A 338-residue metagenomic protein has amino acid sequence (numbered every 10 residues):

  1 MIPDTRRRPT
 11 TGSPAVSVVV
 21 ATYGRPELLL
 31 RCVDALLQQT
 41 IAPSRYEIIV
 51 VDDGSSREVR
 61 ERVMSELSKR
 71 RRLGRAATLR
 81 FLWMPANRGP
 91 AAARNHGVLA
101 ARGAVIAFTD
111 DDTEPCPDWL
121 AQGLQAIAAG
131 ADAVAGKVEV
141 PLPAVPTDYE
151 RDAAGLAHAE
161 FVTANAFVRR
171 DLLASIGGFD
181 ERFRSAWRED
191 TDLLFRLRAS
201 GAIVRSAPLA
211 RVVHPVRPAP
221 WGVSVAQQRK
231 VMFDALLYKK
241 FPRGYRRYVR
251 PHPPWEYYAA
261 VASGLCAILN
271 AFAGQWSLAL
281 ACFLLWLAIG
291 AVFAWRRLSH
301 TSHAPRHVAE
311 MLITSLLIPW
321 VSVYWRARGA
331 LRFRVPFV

Functional and structural regions predicted by a protein language model:
M1-Q38: N-proximal low-complexity "stem/linker" segments adjacent to membrane-targeting elements
P14-S17, E47, D192: Cell-envelope/extracellular polymer assembly enzymes that use nucleotide-activated donors
D34-W83: Acidic donor-binding segment of Leloir-type glycosyltransferases
W83-A101, Q122, E160-A164: Glycine-rich, basic loop-to-helix element that forms the pyrophosphate-binding segment of sugar-nucleotide handling
I106: Short aromatic/hydrophobic "clamp" motif used to bind/position activated sugar donors
E114-P146, P215: Conserved donor NDP-sugar-binding/catalytic core segment of glycosyltransferases
D180, S185, T191-R246: Catalytic donor/gating beta->alpha subdomain of glycosyltransferases that bind UDP-sugars
A260-G329: Membrane-embedded multi-pass helical conduit in multi-pass membrane proteins, especially envelope-biosynthetic
